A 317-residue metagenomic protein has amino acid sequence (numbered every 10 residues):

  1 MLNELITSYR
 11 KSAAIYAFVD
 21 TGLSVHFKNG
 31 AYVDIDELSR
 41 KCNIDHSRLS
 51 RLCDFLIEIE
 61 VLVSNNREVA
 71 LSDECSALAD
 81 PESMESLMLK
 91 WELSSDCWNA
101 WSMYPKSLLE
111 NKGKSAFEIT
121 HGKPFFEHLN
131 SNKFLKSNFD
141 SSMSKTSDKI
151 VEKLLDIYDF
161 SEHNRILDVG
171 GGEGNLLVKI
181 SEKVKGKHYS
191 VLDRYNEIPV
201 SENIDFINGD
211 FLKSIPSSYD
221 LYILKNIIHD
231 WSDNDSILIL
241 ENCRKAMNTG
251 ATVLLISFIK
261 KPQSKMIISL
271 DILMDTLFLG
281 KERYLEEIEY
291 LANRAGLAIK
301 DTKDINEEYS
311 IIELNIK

Functional and structural regions predicted by a protein language model:
M1-E58, V63-S64, E74, F160 (+1 more regions): Alpha-helical subdomain
L2-K28, R40-K41, S47-N164: Conserved Class I S-adenosyl-L-methionine-dependent methyltransferase catalytic core
